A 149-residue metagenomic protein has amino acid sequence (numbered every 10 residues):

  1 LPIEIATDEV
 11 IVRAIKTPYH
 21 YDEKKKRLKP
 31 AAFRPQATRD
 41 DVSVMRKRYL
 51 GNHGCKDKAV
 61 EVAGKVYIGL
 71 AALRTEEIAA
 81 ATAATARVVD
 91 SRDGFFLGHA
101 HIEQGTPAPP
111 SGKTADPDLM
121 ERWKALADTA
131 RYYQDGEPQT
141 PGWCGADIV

Functional and structural regions predicted by a protein language model:
L1-I11, Y21-E23, L28, A32-V149: Conserved NAD+-utilizing ADP-ribose enzyme module
